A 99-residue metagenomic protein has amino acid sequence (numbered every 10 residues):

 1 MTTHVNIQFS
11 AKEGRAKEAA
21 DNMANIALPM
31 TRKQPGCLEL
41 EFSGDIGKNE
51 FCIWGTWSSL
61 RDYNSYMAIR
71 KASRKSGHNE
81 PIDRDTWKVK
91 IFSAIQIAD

Functional and structural regions predicted by a protein language model:
M1, D45, P81-D83: A generic structural micro-feature
T2-T3, A19, Q34-P35: Short, flexible segments with low predicted structural confidence
T3-S10, E41-I69: Short, well-ordered beta-strand segments in beta-rich or mixed alpha/beta enzyme and ligand-binding folds
S10-M23: Short, surface-exposed ligand-recognition loops at beta-strand->loop->(often short) alpha-helix junctions that present
R15-K17, R61-Y63, I97: Residue-level signal for secondary-structure boundary sites
N25-L38, T56-K90: An amphipathic, aromatic/His-enriched active-site/gating alpha helix that lines ligand/cofactor pockets
L38, I46, I97: Positions that flank functional sites
S93-D99: Short, low-order "capping/linker" segments at domain edges
